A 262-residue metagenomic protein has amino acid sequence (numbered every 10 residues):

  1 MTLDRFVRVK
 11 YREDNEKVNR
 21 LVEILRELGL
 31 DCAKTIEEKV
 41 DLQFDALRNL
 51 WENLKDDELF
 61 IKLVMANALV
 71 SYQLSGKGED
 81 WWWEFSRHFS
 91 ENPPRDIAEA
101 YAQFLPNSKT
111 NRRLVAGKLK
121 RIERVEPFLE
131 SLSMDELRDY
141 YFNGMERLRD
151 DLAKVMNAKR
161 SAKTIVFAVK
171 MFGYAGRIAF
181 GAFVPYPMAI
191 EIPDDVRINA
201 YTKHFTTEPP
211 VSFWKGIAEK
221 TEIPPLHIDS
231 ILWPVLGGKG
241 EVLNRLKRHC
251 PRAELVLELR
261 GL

Functional and structural regions predicted by a protein language model:
M1-L262: HhH-family (HhH-GPD) DNA N-glycosylase catalytic core used in base-excision repair
